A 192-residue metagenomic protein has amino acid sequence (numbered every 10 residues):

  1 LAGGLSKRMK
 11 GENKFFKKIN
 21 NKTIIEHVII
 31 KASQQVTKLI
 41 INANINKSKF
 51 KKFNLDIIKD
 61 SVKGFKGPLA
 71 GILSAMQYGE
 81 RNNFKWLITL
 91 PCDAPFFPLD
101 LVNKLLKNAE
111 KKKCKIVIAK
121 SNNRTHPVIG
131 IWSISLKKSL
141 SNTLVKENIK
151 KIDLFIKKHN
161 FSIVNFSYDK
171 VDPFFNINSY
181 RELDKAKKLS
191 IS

Functional and structural regions predicted by a protein language model:
L1-I149, K157-V171, Y180-R181, K187-I191: Nucleotide and nucleotide-moiety/phosphate-recognizing core
N176: PAPS-dependent sulfotransferase catalytic core
